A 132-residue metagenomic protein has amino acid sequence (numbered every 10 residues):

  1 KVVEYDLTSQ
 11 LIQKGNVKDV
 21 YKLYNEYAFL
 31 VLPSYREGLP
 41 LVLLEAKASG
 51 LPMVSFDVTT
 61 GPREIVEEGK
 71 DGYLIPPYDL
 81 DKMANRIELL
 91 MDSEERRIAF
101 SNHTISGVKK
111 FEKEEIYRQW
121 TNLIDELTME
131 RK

Functional and structural regions predicted by a protein language model:
K1-G15: Nucleotide-activated donor-binding/catalytic signature segment of Leloir-type glycosyltransferases, i.e., the conserved
N16, Y35: Aromatic "clamp/platform" in nucleotide-sugar-dependent glycosyltransferases that forms part of the donor/acceptor
A28, G50: A short alpha->beta transition loop at the rim of the catalytic pocket in nucleotide-sugar-dependent
E45, V58-G69, Y73-L74: Short acidic/histidine- and often glycine-rich active-site loop of Leloir-type glycosyltransferases that engages
P52-F56: Short hydrophobic beta-strand element within catalytic cores of glycosyltransferases and related nucleotide-activated
E67-G69, Y73-L80, L89-E94: Conserved acidic donor-binding segment of nucleotide-sugar-dependent glycosyltransferases
K82, L89, R96-K110, Q119-N122: A short, well-ordered alpha-helix in the C-terminal region of glycosyltransferases
K113-K132: C-terminal alpha-helical cap of glycosyltransferases
